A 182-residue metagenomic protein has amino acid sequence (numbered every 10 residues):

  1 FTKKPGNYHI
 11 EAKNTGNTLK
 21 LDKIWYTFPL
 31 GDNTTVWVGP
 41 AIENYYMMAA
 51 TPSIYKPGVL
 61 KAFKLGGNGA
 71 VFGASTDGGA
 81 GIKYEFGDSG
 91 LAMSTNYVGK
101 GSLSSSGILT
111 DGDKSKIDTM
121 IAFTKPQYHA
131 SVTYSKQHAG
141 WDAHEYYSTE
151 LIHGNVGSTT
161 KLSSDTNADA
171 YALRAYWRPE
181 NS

Functional and structural regions predicted by a protein language model:
F1-K100, A122-P126: Outer membrane beta-barrel
T2-N7, N44-M48, G101-S105, H138-H144 (+3 more regions): Gram-negative outer-membrane beta-barrel proteins
E11-T15, L65-G73, S104-T110, A143-H144 (+1 more regions): Outer-membrane beta-barrel domain signature
L19, S75, K114-K116, A168-A170: Membrane-spanning beta-strands of outer-membrane beta-barrel proteins
A50-S53, I108, E145-Y147: Surface-exposed beta-strand edges and their flanking turn/coil or helix-capping segments
G79-G81, D118, A172: Structural detector of coil-to-beta-strand junctions
K83, G107-T110, D118: Aspartyl protease catalytic domain
D88-G90, G112, M120-S182: Detector for outer-membrane/organellar transmembrane beta-barrel domains, recognizing the amphipathic beta-strand
